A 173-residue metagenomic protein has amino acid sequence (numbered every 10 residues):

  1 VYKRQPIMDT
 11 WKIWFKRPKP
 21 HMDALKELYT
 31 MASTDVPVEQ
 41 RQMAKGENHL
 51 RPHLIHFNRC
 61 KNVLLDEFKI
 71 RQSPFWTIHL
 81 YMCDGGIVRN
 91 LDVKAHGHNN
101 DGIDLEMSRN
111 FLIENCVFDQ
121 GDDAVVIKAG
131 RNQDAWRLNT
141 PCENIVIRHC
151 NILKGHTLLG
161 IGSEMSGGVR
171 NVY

Functional and structural regions predicted by a protein language model:
K3-Y173: Extracellular/periplasmic carbohydrate-active domains that bind, remodel, or depolymerize complex polysaccharides
